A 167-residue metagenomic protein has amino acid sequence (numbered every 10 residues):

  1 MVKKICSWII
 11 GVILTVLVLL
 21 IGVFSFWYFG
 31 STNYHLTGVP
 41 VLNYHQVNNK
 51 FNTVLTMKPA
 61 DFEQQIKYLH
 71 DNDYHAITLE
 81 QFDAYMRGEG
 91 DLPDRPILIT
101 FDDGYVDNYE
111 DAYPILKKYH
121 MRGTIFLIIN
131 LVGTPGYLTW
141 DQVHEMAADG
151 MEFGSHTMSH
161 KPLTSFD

Functional and structural regions predicted by a protein language model:
V2-I97: N-terminal pre-catalytic segment of deacetylase/amide-hydrolase enzymes
L42-N52, R95-I97, V106-D167: Metal-dependent polysaccharide deacetylase catalytic core of the NodB/CE4 family, i.e., the active-site-bearing domain
D102-G104: Noncatalytic alpha-helical scaffolds and linker/capping helices
